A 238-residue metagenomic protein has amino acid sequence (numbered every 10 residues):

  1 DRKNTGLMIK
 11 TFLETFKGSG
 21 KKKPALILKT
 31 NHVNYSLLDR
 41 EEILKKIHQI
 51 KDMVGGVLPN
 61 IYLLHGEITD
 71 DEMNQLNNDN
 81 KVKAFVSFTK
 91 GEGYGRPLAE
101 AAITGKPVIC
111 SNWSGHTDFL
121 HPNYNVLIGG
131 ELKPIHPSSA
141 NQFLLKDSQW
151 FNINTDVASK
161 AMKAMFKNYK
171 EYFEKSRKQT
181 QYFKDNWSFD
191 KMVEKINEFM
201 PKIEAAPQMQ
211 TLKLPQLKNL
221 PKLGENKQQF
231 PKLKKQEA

Functional and structural regions predicted by a protein language model:
D1-E14: A conserved mid-protein helix/loop that constitutes part of the nucleotide-sugar donor-binding site
H32-D79, K83-A84: Nucleotide-activated donor-binding/catalytic signature segment of Leloir-type glycosyltransferases, i.e., the conserved
N74, A99-P107, S114-D118: Short alpha-helical segment that forms part of, or immediately flanks, the ligand-binding pocket in carbohydrate-active
Q75-G93, I103-K106: Acidic donor-binding loop of glycosyltransferase active sites
A84, G105-V108, W113-S114, N123-Y124: Structural loop-to-beta junction motif characteristic of Rossmann-like glycosyltransferase folds
T117-A164: Change "using UDP/GDP/dTDP sugars" to "using nucleotide sugars
Q149-I153, V157, K167-E198: A charged, aromatic-enriched C-terminal amphipathic alpha-helix characteristic of glycosyltransferases across folds
N168, F189-K232: C-terminal alpha-helical cap of glycosyltransferases
